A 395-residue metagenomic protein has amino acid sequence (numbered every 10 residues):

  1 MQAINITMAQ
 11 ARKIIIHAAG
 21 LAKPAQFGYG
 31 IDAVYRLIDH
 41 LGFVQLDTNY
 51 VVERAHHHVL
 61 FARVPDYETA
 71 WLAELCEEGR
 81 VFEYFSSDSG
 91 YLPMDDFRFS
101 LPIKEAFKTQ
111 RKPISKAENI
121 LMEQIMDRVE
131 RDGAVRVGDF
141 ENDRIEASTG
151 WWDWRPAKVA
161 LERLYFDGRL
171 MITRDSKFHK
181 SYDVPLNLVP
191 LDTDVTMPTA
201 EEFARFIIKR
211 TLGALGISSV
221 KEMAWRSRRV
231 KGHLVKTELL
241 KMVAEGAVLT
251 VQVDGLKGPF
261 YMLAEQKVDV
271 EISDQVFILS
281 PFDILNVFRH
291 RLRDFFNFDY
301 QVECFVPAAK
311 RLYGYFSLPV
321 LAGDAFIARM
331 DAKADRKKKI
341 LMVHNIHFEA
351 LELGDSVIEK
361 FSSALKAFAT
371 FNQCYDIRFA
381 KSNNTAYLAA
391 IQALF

Functional and structural regions predicted by a protein language model:
M1-F395: Long, charged, low-complexity, helical-prone intrinsically disordered regions
